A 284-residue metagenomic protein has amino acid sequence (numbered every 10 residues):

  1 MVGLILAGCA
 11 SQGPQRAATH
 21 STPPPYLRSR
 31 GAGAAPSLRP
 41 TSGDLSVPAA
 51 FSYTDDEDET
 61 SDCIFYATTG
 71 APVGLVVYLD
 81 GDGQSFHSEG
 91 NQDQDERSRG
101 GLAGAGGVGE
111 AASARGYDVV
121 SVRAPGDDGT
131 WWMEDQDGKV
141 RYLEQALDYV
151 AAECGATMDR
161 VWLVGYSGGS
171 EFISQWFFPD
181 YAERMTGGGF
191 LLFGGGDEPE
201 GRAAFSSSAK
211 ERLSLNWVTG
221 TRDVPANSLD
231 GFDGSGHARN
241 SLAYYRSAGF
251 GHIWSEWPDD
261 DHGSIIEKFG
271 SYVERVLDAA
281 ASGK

Functional and structural regions predicted by a protein language model:
M1-A7: Bacterial N-terminal signal peptides
C9-L75, W176, R239-I253, Y272-D278 (+1 more regions): A domain-start/cap signature at the N-terminus of enzymes
A71-T130: Short substrate-entry loop that stabilizes the transition state in hydrolases
L75-L79, D118-R123, R160-G165, F172-S174 (+3 more regions): Structural recognition of the beta-strand scaffold that forms the well-ordered cores of secreted hydrolase catalytic
L79-S88, A151-C154, Y166, I173 (+4 more regions): Cell-envelope and extracellular/periplasmic
W132-C154: Alpha/beta-hydrolase active-site loop
A152-E153, D159-K210: Primarily recognizes the serine-hydrolase "nucleophile elbow" in alpha/beta-hydrolase and SGNH/GDSL folds
G188-D278: The feature captures the conserved acid-bearing segment of alpha/beta-hydrolase catalytic domains
